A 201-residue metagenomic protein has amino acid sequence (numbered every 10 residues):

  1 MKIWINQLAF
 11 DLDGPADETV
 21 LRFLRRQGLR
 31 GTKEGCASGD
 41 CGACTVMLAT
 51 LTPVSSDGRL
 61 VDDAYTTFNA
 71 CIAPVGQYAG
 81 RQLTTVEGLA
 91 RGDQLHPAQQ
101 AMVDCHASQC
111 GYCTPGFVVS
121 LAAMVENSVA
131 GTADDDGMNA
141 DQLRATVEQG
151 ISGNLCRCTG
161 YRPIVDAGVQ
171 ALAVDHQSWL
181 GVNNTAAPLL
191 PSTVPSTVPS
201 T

Functional and structural regions predicted by a protein language model:
M1-T201: Signature of N-terminal electron-transfer/Fe-S-associated modules in redox systems
